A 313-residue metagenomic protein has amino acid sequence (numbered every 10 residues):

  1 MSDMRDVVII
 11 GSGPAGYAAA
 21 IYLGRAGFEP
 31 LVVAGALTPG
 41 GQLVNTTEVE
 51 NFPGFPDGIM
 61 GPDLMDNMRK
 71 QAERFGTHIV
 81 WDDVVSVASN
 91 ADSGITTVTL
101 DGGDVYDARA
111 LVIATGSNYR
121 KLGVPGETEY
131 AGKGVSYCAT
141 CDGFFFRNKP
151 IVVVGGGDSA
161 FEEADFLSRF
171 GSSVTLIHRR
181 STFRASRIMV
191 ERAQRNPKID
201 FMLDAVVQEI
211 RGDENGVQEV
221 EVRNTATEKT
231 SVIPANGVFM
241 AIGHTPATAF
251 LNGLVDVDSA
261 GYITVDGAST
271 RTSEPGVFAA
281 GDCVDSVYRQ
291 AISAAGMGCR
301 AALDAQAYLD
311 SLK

Functional and structural regions predicted by a protein language model:
M4-D6, R147-K149, D204, E274: Phosphate-coordination loops involved in phosphoryl transfer and adenosine-cofactor binding
R5-F75, K149, F161-R187, D258: Beta1-alpha1 glycine-rich phosphate/pyrophosphate-binding loop at the start of Rossmann-like nucleotide-binding domains
G13-P14, T38, S117-Y119, D158-S159 (+1 more regions): Residue-level detector of alpha-helix initiation sites
A72-L100, V105-A108, S168-G267, A307-K313: A Rossmann-like FAD-binding core segment of flavoenzymes
I79-A91, I95-G102, Y106-F144: Glycine/small-residue-rich loop that forms an oxyanion/phosphate-binding "nest" at active or ligand-binding sites
N118, G123, E129-F145, I242-Y288 (+2 more regions): FAD-site-proximal beta/loop scaffold in flavoenzymes
S293-L309: An active-site-proximal "capping" alpha-helix that borders the catalytic cofactor pocket
